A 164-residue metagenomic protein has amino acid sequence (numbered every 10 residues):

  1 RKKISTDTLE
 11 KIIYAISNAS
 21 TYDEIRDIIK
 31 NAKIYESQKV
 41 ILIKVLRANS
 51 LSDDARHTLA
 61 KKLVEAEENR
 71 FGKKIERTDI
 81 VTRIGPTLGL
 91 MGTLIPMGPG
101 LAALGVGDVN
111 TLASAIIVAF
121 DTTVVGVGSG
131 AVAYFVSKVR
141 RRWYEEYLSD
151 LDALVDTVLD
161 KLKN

Functional and structural regions predicted by a protein language model:
R1-T8: Hydrophobic membrane-targeting segments
L9-G85, R141-N164: Predominantly long cytosolic amphipathic alpha-helical stalk/bundle segments
K74-G128: Helix-termination/interfacial motifs at the ends of transmembrane alpha-helices
T111-N164: Channel- or pocket-lining gating/hinge segments that regulate access to a cavity or pore
